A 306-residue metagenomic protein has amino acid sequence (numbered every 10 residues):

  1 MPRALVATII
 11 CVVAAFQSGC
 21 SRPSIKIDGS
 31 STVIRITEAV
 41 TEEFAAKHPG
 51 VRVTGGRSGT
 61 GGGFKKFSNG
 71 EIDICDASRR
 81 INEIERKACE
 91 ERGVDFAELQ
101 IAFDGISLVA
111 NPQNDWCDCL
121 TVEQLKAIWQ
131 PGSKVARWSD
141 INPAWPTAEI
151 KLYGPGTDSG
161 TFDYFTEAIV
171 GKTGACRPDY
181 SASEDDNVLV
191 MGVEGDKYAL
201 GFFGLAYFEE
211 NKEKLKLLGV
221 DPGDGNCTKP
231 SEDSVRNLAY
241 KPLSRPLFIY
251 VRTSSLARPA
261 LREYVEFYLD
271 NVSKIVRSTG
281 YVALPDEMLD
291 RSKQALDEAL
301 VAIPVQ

Functional and structural regions predicted by a protein language model:
M1-L5: Positively charged n-region of N-terminal signal peptides that target proteins for export
V6-Q17: Bacterial N-terminal signal peptides
C20-Q306: Flexible loop/hinge segments at secondary-structure junctions
